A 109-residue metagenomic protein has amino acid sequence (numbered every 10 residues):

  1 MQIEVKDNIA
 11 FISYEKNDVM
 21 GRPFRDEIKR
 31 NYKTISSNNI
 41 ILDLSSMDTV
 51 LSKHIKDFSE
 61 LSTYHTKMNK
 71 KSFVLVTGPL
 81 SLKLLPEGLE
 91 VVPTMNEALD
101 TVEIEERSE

Functional and structural regions predicted by a protein language model:
Q2-E109: Amphipathic, Lys/Arg-enriched alpha-helical "gate/interface" segment within cytosolic domains that mediates
